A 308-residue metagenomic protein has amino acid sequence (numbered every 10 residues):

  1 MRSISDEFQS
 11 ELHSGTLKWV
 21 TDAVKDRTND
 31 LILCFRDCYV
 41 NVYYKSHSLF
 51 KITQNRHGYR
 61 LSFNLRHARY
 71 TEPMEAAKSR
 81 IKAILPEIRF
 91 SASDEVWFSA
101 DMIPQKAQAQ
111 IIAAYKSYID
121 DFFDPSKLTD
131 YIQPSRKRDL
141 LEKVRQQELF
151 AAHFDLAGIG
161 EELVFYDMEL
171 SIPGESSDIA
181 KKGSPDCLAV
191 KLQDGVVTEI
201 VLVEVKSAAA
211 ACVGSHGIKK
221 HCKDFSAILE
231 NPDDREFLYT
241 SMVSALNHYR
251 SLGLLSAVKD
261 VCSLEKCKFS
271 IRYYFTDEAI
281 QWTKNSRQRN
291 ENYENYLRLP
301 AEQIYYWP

Functional and structural regions predicted by a protein language model:
M1-P308: Charged, terminal alpha-helix-loop-beta segments that serve as non-catalytic nucleic-acid engagement and/or assembly
